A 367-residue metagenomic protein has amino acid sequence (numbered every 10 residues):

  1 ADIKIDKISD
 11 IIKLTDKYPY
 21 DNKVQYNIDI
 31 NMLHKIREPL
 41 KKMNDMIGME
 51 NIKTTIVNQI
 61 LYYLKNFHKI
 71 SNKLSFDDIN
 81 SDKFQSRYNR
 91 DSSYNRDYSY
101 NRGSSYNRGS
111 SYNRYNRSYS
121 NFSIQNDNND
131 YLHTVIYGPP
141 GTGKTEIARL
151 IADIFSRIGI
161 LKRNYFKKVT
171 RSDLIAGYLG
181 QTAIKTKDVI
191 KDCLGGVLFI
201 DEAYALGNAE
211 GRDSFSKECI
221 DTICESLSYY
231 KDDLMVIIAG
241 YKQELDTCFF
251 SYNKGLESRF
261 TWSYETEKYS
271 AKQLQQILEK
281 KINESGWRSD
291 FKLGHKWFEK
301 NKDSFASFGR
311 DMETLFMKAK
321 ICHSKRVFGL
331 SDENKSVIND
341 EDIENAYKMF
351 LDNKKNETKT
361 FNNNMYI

Functional and structural regions predicted by a protein language model:
H34-V57, L64-F76, S172, A176-G180 (+3 more regions): Dynamic helix-loop-helix/coil hinge segments at AAA+ ATPase domain boundaries and subdomain interfaces
D77-R90, R117, N121-N164, D188-K191: Walker A/P-loop
D127-N129, P140, I158-K162, V189-F199 (+4 more regions): Conserved catalytic network of the ASCE P-loop NTPase/AAA+ motor domain
R149, Y204-G211, I220-Q275, E284: Canonical AAA+ ATPase core
I158-R163, E244, C248-S251, E257-S258 (+2 more regions): Conserved C-terminal "switch" segment of AAA+ ATPases
R163-C193: Short glycine-rich substrate-engagement loop in P-loop NTPases that contacts/grips substrate
R171-Q181, A205-K217, Y264: Flexible beta-alpha connector loops of hexameric P-loop NTPases
R326-I367: C-terminal engagement/docking regions of AAA+ P-loop ATPases
